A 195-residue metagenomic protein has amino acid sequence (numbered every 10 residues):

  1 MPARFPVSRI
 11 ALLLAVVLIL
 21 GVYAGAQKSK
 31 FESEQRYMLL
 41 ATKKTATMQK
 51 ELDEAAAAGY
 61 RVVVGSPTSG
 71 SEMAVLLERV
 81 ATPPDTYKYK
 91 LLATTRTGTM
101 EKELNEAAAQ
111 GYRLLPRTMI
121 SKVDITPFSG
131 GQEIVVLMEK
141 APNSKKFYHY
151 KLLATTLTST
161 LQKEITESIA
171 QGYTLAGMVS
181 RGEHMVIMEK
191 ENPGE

Functional and structural regions predicted by a protein language model:
M1-P2, M38: Accessible peptide chain termini
P2-L12: Bacterial N-terminal signal peptides that target proteins for export
A11-G21: Bacterial N-terminal signal peptides
L20-E195: Terminus-proximal functional modules
